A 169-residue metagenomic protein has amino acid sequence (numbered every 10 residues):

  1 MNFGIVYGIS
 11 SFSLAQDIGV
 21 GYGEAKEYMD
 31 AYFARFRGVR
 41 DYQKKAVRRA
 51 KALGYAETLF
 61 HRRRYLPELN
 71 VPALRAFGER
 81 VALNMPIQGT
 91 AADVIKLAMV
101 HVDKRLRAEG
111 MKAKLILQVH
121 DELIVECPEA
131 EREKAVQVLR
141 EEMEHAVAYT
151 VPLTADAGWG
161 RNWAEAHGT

Functional and structural regions predicted by a protein language model:
M1-T169: Conserved catalytic core of nucleotide polymerization and phosphodiester-bond processing enzymes
